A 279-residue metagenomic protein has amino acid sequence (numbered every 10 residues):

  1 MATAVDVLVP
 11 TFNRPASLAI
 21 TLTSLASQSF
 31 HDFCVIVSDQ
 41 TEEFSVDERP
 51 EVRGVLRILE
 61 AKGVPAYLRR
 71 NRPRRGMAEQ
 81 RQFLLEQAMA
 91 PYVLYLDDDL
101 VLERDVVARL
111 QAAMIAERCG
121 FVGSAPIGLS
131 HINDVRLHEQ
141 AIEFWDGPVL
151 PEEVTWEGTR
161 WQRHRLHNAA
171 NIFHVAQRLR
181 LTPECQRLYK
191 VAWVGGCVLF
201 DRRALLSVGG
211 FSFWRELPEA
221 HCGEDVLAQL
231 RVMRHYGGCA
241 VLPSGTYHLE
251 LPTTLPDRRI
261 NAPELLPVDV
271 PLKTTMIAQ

Functional and structural regions predicted by a protein language model:
M1-S27: N-proximal low-complexity "stem/linker" segments adjacent to membrane-targeting elements
A4-D6, C34, L227: Cell-envelope/extracellular polymer assembly enzymes that use nucleotide-activated donors
I20, Q186-R203, S207-Q279: C-terminal catalytic/acceptor-binding lobe
S24-R69: Acidic donor-binding segment of Leloir-type glycosyltransferases
N71-A88: Glycine-rich, basic loop-to-helix element that forms the pyrophosphate-binding segment of sugar-nucleotide handling
A78, T155-H174, R180-F200: A recurrent flexible, glycine/aromatic-enriched loop bordering the glycosyltransferase active site that acts as
V93: Short aromatic/hydrophobic "clamp" motif used to bind/position activated sugar donors
D105-R165: Conserved donor NDP-sugar-binding/catalytic core segment of glycosyltransferases
